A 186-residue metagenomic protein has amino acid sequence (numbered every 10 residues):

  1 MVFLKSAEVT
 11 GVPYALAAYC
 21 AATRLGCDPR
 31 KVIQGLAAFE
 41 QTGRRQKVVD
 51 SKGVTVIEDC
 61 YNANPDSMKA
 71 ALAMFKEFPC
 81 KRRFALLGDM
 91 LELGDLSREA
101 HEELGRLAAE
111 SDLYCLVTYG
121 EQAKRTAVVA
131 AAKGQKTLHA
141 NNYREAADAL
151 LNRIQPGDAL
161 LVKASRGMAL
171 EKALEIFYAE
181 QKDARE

Functional and structural regions predicted by a protein language model:
F3-T10, L16-E186: ATP-dependent carboxylate-amine ligase
